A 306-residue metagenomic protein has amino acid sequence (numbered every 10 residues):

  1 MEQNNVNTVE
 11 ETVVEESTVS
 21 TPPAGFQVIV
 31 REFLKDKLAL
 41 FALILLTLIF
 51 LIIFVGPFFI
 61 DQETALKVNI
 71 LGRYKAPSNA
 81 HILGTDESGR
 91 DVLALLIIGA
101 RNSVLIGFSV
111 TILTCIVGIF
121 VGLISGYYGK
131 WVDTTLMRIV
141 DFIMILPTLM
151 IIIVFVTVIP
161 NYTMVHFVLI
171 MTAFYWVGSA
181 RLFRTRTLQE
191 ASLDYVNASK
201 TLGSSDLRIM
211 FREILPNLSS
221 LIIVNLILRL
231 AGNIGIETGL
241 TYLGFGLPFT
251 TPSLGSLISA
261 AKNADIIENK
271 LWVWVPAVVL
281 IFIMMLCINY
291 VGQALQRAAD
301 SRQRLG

Functional and structural regions predicted by a protein language model:
M1-I119, K130-T134, G246, T250 (+1 more regions): Gly/Trp-centered helix-boundary motif
Q27, R90-L105, S109, G129-M137 (+3 more regions): Amphipathic cytosolic juxtamembrane alpha-helices at the membrane-cytosol interface of multi-pass membrane transporters
L40, I44-I49, N102-G118, I145-I153 (+4 more regions): Hydrophobic alpha-helical transmembrane segments in multi-pass membrane proteins
I52, W176, A180, R229 (+2 more regions): Alpha-helical transmembrane segments
I82, D86, V92, L113-G118 (+2 more regions): Generic hydrophobic transmembrane alpha-helix motif, especially the helices
G118, G122, G203, P216-L218 (+1 more regions): Conserved G/P- and acidic residue-centered "switch" motifs that form tight phosphate/ATP-binding loops in soluble
I124-S125, F155-V156, F183, T187 (+3 more regions): Hydrophobic alpha-helical interface/terminus motif in multipass membrane transporters
I153, Y162, V168, Y175 (+2 more regions): Non-cytoplasmic
